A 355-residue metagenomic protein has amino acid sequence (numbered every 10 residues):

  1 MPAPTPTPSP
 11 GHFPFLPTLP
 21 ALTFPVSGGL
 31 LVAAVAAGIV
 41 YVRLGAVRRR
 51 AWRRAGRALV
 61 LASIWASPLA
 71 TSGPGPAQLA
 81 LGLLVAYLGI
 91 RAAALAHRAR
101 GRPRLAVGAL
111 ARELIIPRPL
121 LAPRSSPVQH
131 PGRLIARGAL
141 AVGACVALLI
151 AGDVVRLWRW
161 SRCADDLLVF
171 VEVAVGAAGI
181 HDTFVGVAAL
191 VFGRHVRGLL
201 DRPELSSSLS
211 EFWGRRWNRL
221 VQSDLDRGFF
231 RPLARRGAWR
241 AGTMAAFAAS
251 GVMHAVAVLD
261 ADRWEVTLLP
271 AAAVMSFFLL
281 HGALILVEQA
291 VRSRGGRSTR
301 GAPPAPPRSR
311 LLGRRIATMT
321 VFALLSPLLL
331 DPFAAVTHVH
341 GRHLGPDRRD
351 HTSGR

Functional and structural regions predicted by a protein language model:
M1-T23, H254, R348-R355: Short, strongly hydrophobic alpha-helical membrane anchors
V26-A46: N-terminal signal-anchor/start-transfer transmembrane helix
L31-V35, Q78-Y87, L168-V175, F247 (+1 more regions): Hydrophobic core segments of alpha-helical transmembrane domains in multi-pass membrane proteins
R48-A58, T243: Membrane-interfacial loop-to-transmembrane alpha-helix junctions, especially the N-terminal start
V60-L69, V146, I150-A151, S250-V256 (+1 more regions): Aromatic-anchored segments of alpha-helical transmembrane domains
S63-S210: Intramembrane catalytic core of multi-pass membrane enzymes that act on lipidic substrates
A178, G186-L259, R297-R355: Membrane-interfacial catalytic/cofactor-binding modules of polytopic membrane enzymes
V258-A272: Interfacial helix-loop-helix junctions of multi-pass membrane proteins
